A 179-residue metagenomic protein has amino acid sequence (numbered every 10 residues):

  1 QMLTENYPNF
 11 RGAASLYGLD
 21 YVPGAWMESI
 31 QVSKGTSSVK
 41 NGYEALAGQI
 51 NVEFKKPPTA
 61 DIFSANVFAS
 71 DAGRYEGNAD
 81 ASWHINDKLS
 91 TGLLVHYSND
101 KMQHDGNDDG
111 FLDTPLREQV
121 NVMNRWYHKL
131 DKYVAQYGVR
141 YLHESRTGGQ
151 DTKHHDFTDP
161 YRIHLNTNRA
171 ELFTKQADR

Functional and structural regions predicted by a protein language model:
Y7-K34: Short acidic/polar hinge/loop motifs at secondary-structure boundaries that mediate gating or recognition
Y17, S37-N41, N66-A69, F111-D113 (+1 more regions): Outer-membrane beta-barrel domain signature
Y17-D20, V32, K40, E44-N66 (+1 more regions): N-terminal periplasmic accessory domains that precede and gate Gram-negative outer-membrane beta-barrel machines
S33, E53, D80-W83, L94 (+2 more regions): Transmembrane beta-barrel domains of outer membrane proteins
L46-G48, D61-A65, Y75-A79, E118-N124 (+1 more regions): Hydrophobic, lipid-facing positions within transmembrane beta-strands of outer-membrane proteins
T59-F63, Y75, D87-T91, V120 (+1 more regions): Outer-envelope beta-barrel architecture signal
A65-A69, L93-N99, Y137-H143: Transmembrane beta-barrel strands of outer-membrane/channel proteins
D100-N121, W126-R179: Flexible loop and strand-edge segments within Gram-negative outer membrane beta-barrel domains
